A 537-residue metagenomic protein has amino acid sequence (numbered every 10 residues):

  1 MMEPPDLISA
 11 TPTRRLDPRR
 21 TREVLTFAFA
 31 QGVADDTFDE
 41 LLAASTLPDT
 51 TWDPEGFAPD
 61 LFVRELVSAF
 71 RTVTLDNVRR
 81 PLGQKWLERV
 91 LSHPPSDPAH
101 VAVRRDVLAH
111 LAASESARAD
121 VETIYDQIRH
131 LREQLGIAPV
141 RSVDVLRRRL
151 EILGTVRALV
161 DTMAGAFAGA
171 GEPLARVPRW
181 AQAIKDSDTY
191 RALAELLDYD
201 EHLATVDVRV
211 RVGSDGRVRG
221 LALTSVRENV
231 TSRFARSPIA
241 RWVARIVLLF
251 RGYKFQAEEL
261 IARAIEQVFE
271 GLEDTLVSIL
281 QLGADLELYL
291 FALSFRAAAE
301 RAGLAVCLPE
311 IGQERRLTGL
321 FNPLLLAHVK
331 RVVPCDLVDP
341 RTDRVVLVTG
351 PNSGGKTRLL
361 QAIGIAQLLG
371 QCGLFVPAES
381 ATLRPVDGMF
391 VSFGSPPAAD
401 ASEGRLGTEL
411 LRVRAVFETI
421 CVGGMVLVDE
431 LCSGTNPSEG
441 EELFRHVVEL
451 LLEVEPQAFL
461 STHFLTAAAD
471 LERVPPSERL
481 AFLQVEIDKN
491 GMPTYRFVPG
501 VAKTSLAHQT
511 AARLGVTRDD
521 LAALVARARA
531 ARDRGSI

Functional and structural regions predicted by a protein language model:
M1, F295-R301, R414-A415, G515-V516: Short amphipathic alpha-helical segments with coiled-coil-like heptad repeat character
M1-T205, V212: Conserved amphipathic alpha-helical "coupling/scaffold" segments that transmit conformational changes between domains
R20, T37, L260-R263, S294 (+3 more regions): Exposed alpha-helical structural elements
L87-A102, V206, R211-S237, R251-K254 (+5 more regions): Charged, low-complexity, helix/coiled-coil-prone segments
L87-L91, A109-Y125, V143, G154 (+9 more regions): Phosphate-binding glycine-rich loops and adjacent basic patches that engage nucleotide phosphates, nucleic-acid
D106, T123-L324: Conserved P-loop NTPase architecture
G312, R316-I537: ATPase nucleotide-binding head domains, primarily ABC-like/P-loop NTPase cores
